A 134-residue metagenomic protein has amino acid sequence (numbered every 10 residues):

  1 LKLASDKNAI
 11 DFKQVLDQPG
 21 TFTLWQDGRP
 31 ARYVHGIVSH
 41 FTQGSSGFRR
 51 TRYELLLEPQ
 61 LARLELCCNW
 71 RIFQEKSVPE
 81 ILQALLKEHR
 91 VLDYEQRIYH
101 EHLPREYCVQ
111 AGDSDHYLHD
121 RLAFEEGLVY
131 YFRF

Functional and structural regions predicted by a protein language model:
L1-F134: Amphipathic alpha-helical and helix-coil boundary elements used as assembly and membrane-proximal scaffolds
